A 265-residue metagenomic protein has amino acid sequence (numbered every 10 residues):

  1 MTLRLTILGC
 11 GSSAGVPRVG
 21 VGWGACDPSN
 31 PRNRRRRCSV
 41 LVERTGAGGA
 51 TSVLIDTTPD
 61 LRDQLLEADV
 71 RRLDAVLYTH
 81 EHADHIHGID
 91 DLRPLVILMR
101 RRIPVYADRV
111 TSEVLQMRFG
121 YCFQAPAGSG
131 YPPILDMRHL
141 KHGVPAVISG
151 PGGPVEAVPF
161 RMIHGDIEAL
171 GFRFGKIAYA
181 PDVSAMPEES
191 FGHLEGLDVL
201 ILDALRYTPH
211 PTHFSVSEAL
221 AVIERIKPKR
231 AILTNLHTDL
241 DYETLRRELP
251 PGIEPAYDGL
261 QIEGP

Functional and structural regions predicted by a protein language model:
M1-A180, R246-P265: Binuclear metal-dependent hydrolase catalytic cores
N33, T58, V183, P209-V216: A conditional alpha-helix N-cap/helix-loop micro-motif detector
T58, F174-F191, D203-R206: Active-site segment flanking the S-adenosylmethionine/decSAM binding pocket in AdoMet-dependent transferases
G143, P187-P265: Binuclear metal-ion centers of metallo-dependent hydrolases, dominated by the metallo-beta-lactamase
P159-F160, A180-D182, L202, L233-T234: Thr-Gly-centered strand-to-loop micro-motif
F160-H164, P181-E188, P211-F214: A general structural motif
